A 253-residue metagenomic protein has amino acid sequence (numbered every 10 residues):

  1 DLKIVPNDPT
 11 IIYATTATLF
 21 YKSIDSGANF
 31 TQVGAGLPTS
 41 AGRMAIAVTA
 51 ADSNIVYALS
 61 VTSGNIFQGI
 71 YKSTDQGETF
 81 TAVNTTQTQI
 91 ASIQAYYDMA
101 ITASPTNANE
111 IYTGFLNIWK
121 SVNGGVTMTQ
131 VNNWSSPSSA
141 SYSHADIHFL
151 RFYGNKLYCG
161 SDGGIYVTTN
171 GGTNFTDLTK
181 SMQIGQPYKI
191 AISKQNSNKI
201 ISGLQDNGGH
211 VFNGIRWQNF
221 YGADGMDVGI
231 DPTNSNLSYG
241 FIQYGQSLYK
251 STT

Functional and structural regions predicted by a protein language model:
D1-T253: Beta-propeller blade termini and top-face loops
